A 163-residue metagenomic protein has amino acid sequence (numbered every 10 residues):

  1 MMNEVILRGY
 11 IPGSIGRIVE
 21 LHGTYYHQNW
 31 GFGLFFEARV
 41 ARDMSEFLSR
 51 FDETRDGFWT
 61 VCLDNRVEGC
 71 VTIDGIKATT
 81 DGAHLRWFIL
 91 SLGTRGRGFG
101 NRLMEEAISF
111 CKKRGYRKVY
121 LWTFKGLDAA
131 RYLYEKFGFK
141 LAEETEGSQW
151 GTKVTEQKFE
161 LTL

Functional and structural regions predicted by a protein language model:
E4, G13, R117-L163: C-terminal "cap" of GNAT-fold acetyltransferases
V5-G93, N101-E106, F110, R114 (+2 more regions): Acetyl-CoA-dependent GNAT
E37, R97, T152: Flexible, glycine- and charge-enriched loops at secondary-structure boundaries
T80, G98, A129: Residues that form or flank phosphate/diphosphate-binding pockets in enzymes that use nucleotide phosphates
S91-G93, R97, K125-G126: Active-site acidic-Proline motif in GNAT/NAT acetyltransferases
